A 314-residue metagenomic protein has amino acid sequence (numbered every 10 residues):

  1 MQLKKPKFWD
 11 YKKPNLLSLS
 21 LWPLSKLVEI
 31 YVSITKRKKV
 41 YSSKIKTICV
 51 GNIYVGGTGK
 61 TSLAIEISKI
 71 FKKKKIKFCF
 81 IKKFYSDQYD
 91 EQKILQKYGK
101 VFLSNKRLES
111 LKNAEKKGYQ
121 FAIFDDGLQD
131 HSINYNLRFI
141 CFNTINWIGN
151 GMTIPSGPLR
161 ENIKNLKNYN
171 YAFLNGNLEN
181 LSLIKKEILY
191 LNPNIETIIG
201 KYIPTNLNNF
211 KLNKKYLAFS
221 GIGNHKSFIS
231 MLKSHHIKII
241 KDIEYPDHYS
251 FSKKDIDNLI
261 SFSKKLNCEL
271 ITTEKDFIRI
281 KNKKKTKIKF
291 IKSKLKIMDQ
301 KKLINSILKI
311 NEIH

Functional and structural regions predicted by a protein language model:
Q2-T47, N311: A transmembrane-helix-recognition feature enriched in membrane-embedded lipid enzymes and envelope glyco-/phospholipid
L27, T61, L95, D125 (+4 more regions): Residue-level signal for inorganic ion chemistry
S33-D87, L178: Walker A (P-loop) phosphate-binding motif
C79, R138-F142, L166-G176, L189-P204 (+3 more regions): Conserved beta-strand/loop subsegment of P-loop NTPase cores
S86-N192: Phosphate/Mg2+-binding loops and adjacent switch elements in nucleotide/diphosphate-handling enzyme cores
Y171-N180, G200-T205, F219-N224, P246-F251 (+2 more regions): G-domain G4 guanine-recognition motif of GTPases
F210-S250: Redox- and metal-dependent alpha/beta enzyme cores, enriched for Fe-S-associated oxidoreductases and cofactor-handling
P246-Y249, K287-H314: Short, flexible loop segments at boundaries between secondary-structure elements
